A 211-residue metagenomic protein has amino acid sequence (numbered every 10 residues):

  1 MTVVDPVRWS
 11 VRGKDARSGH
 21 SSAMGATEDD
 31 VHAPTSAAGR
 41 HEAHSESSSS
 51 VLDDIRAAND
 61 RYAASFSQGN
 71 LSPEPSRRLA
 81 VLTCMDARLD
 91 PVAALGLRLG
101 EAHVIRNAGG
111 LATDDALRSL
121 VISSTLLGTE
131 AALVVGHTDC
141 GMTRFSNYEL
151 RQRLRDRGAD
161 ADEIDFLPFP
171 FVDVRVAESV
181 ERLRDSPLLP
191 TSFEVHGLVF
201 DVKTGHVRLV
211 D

Functional and structural regions predicted by a protein language model:
T2-G13, R17, G25-P75, G110-D115 (+2 more regions): Divalent-metal-activated hydrolytic enzyme cores
D60-R118: Conserved beta-strand-loop surface patch within small alpha/beta domains used for substrate/adaptor or ligand engagement
L82-C84, R106, V135-H137, L198-D201: Short beta-strand segments
M85-R88, T138-M142: Gly/Ser/Thr-rich loops at beta-strand to alpha-helix junctions that form or flank small-molecule/cofactor-binding
E130: Short acidic/polar active-site loop segments enriched in Thr and Asp
